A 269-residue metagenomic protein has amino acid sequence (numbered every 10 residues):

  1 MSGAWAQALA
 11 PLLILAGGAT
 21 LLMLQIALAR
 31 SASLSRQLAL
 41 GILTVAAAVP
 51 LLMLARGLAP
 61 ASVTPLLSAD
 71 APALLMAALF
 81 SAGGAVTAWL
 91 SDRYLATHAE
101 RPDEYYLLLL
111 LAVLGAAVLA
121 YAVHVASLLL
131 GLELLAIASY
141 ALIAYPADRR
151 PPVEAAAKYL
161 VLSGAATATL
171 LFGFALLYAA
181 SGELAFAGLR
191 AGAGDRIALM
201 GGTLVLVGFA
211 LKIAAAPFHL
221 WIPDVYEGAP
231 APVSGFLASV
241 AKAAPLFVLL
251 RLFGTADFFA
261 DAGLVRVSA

Functional and structural regions predicted by a protein language model:
M1-A269: Alpha-helical transmembrane segments of multi-pass membrane proteins predominantly involved in bioenergetics
